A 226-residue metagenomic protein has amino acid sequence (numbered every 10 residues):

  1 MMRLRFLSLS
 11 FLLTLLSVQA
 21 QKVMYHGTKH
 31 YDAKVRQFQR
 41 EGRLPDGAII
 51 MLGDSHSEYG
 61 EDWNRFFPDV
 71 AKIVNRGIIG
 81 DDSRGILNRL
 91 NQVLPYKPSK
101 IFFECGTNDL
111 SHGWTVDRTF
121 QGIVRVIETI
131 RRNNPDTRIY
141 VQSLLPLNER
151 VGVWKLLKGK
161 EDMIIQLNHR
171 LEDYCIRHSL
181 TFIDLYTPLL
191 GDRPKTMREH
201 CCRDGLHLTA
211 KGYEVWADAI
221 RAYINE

Functional and structural regions predicted by a protein language model:
M1-K22: Bacterial Sec-dependent N-terminal signal peptides
F11, Q21, P146-E226: Catalytic His-Asp segment of secreted/periplasmic serine-dependent ester chemistry enzymes
A20-K100, T196: Serine-esterase "nucleophile elbow" of acetyl-processing enzymes
N75-I78, T107-T119, W154-K160: Surface-exposed cleft-lining segments at the edges of enzyme active sites
R76-I79, F102-L110, L144, L190: Cell-envelope and extracellular/periplasmic
F102-E104, E128, Y140: Conserved, well-ordered alpha-helix/loop/beta-strand core segments that scaffold catalytic motifs
V116-V126, I164-L167: Charged helix-capping and loop-helix junction motifs
N134-R138: A short helix->loop->beta-strand "cap" motif at the edges of active sites that frequently abuts
